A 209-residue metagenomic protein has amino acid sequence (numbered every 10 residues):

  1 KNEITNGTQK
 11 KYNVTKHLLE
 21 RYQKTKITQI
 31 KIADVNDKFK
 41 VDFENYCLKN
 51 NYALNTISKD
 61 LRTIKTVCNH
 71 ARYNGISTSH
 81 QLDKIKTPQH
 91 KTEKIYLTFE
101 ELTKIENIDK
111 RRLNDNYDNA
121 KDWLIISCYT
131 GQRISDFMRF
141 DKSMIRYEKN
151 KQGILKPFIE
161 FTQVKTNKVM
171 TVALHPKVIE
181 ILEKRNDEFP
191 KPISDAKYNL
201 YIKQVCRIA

Functional and structural regions predicted by a protein language model:
K1-T15, N74: Short, aromatic/basic-rich helix-turn unit that serves as a nucleic-acid recognition element
G7-K10, Q23-N45: A Lys/Arg-rich helix-loop hairpin that forms a DNA/phosphate-binding surface
H17, K65-C68, R72: C-terminal flanking helix
N50, L54, S58, Y73 (+2 more regions): Basic, Lys/Arg- and aromatic-enriched nucleic-acid-binding interface segment
I64, W123, S135-F140: Alpha-helix N-cap/helix-start motif at helix boundaries, enriched for small hydrophobics
R72-H80, K149, C206-A209: Proline-centered turn/helix-capping motifs that create local helix->coil transitions or kinks
K91, V164-A209: C-terminal catalytic core of Y-nucleophile DNA break-rejoin enzymes
T130, R139-E183: Conserved tyrosine-mediated DNA breakage-rejoining catalytic core shared by Y-recombinases
